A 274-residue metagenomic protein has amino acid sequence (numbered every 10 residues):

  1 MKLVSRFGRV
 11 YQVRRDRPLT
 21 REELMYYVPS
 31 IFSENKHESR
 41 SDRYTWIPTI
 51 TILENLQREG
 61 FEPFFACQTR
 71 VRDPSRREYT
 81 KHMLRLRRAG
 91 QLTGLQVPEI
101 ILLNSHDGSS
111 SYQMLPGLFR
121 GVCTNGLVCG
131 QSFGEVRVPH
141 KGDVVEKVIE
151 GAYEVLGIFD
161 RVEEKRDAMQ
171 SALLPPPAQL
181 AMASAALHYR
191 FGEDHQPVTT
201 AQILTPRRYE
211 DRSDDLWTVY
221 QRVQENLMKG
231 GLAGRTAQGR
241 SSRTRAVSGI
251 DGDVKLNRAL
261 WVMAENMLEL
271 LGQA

Functional and structural regions predicted by a protein language model:
M1-I47, E54, R58, S75 (+2 more regions): Intrinsically disordered, low-complexity regulatory segments
M1-R9, G90-V97, L102-A274: Intrinsically disordered, low-complexity regions enriched in serine/threonine
W46-S111, W261, Q273: Amphipathic, interaction-prone secondary-structure segments
